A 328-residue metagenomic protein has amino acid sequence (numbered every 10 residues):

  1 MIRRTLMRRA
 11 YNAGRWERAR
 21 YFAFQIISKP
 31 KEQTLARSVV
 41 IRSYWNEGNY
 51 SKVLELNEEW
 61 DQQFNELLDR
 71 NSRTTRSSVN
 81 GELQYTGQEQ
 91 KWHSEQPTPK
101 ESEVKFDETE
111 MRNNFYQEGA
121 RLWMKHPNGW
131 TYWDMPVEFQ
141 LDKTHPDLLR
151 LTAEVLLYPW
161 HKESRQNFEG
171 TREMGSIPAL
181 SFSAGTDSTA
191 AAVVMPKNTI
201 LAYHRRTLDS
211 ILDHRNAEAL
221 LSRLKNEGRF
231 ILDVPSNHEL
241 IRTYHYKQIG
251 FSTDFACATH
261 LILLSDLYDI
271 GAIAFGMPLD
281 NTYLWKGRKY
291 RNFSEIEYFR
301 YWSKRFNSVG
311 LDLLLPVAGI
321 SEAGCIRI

Functional and structural regions predicted by a protein language model:
W16-E17, Y50: TPR-repeat structural position
V39, R70-R112, G119-H126, D147-P178 (+2 more regions): Nucleotide-activated chemistry modules centered on ATP-dependent adenylation/adenylyltransferase
